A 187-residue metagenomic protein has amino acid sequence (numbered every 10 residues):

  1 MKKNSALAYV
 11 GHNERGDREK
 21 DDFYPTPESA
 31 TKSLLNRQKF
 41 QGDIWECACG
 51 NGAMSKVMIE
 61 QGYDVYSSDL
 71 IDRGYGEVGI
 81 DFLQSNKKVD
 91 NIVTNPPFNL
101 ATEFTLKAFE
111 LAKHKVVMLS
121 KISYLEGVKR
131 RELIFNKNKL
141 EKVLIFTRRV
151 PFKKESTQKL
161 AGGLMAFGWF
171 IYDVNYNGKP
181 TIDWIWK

Functional and structural regions predicted by a protein language model:
M1-K187: Class I S-adenosyl-L-methionine-dependent methyltransferase catalytic core
